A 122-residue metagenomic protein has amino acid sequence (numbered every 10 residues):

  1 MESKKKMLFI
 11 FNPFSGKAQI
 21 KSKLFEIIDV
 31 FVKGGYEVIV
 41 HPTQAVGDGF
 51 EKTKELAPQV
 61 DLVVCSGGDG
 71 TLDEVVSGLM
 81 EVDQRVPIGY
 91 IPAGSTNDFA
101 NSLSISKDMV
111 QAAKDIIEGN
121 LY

Functional and structural regions predicted by a protein language model:
M1-S66, G78, V110-Q111: ATP/NTP phosphate-donor binding region
L8, K33-G34, E81-Y122: Catalytic core of DAGKc-family lipid kinases
N12, D69, P92: Active-site glycine-centered loops adjacent to acidic/histidine catalytic or metal-binding residues that shape
D48, T71, S95: Short phosphate-engaging motifs
E51, E74-V75, D98-F99: Phosphate- and divalent-cation-binding pockets in alpha/beta enzyme and binding domains that engage nucleotide-derived
L62-T71, E118-Y122: Short, basic, helix/turn surface patches
T71-D83: Short Gly/Thr/Asp-enriched flexible loops that form oxyanion-binding sites at enzyme active sites
